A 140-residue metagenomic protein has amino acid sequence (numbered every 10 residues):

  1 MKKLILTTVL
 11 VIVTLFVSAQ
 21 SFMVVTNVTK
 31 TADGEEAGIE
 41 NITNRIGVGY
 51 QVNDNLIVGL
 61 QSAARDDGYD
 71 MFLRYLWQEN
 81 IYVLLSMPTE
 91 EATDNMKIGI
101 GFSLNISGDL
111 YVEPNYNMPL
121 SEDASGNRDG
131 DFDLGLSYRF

Functional and structural regions predicted by a protein language model:
M1-M23: Cleavable N-terminal export/targeting peptides
A19-G68, D131, G135: Short glycine/proline- and aromatic-enriched beta-strand/turn motifs that initiate or cap beta-hairpins
S21-V24, D54-V58, E79-V83, N105-P114: Repeated loop/turn-to-beta-strand initiation elements of outer-membrane beta-barrel proteins
M23-V24, L73-Y75, I100-N105, Y111 (+1 more regions): Outer-membrane beta-barrel "beta-signal"
T26-G34, V52-D54, S62-D66, W77-E79 (+3 more regions): Transmembrane beta-strands of outer-membrane beta-barrel pores
G34-N41, Y69-F72, D94-I98, D123-G130: Outer-membrane beta-barrel translocator domains and adjoining extracellular loop/strand segments of Gram-negative
I81-P88, M96-N105: Short, solvent-exposed interaction modules
L104-I106, L120-S121: Short, aromatic- and cysteine-enriched interfacial helices/patches that mediate contacts at lipid membranes
